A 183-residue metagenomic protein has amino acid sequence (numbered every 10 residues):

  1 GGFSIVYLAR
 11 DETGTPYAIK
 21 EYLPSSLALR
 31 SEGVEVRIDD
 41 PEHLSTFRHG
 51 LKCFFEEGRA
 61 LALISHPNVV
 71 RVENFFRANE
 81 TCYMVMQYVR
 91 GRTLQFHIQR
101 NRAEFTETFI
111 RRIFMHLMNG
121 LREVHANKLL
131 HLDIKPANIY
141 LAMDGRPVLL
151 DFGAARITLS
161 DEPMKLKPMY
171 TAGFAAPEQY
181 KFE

Functional and structural regions predicted by a protein language model:
S31-L63: AlphaC helix of the eukaryotic protein kinase fold
F75: Activation-segment/catalytic-loop signature of the eukaryotic protein kinase fold
N79-T93, H97: Conserved short submotifs of the Hanks-type protein kinase catalytic core that shape the nucleotide-binding pocket
I113-F114: Activation segment signature within eukaryotic-like protein kinase domains
N119-L129: Protein kinase catalytic-loop region centered on the HRD/HxD motif
N138-L149: Conserved protein kinase catalytic/activation segment
K165-Q179: Conserved activation segment of eukaryotic-like protein kinases, specifically the C-terminal portion of the activation
